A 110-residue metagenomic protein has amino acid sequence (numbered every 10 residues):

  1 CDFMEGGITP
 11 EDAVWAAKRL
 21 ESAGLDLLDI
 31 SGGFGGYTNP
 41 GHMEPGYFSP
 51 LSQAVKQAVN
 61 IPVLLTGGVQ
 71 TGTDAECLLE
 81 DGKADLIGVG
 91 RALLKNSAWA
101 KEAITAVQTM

Functional and structural regions predicted by a protein language model:
C1-M110: Flavin-dependent oxidoreductase catalytic cores
